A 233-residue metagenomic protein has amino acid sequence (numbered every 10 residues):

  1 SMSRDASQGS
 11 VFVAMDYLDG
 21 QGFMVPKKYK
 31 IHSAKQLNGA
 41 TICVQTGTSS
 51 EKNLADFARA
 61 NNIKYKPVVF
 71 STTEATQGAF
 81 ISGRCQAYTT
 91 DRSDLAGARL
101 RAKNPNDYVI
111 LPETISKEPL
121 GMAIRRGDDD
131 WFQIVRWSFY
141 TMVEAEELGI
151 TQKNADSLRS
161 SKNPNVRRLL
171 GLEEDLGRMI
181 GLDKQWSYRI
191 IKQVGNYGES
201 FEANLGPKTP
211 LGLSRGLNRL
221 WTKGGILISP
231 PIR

Functional and structural regions predicted by a protein language model:
S1-Q36, R92-I115, I228-P231: Acidic, polar ligand-binding/catalytic clefts
S7-V11, K35-Q36, D56, T73-T89 (+1 more regions): Short helices/loops that flank or line small-molecule/ion binding pockets
S7-V11, L18-G20, L37-G39, S49 (+4 more regions): Extracytoplasmic
L18-A75: Bilobed "Venus flytrap"/periplasmic-binding protein-like clamshell domains and structurally analogous long
K27-I31, K35, A40-T41, T46-S49 (+4 more regions): Extended ligand-binding regions for polar small-molecule ligands
K28, I42, A55-A60, I81-C85 (+2 more regions): Sec-exported extracytoplasmic/periplasmic mature domains
A60-Y65, S71-Q77, R84, T89 (+8 more regions): Soluble receptor-associated domains flanking membrane spans
A203-R233: Conserved C-terminal helix/tail region of periplasmic/extracytoplasmic solute-binding proteins
